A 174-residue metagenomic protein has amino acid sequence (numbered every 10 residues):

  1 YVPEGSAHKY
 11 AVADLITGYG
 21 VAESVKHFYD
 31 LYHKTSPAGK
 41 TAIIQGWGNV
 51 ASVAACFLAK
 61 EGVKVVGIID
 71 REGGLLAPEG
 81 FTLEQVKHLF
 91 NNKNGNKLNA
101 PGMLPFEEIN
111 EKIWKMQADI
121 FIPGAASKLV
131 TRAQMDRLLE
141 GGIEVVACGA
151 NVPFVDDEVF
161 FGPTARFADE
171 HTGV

Functional and structural regions predicted by a protein language model:
V2-K115: Glycine-rich phosphate/diphosphate-binding loop of Rossmann-like nucleotide-binding domains
Y10, D14, I43, W47 (+2 more regions): Glycine- and other small-residue-rich loops at beta-strand/loop junctions that grip anionic moieties
D14, D30, D70, D119 (+3 more regions): Acidic-enriched, low-complexity/disordered segments with a strong bias for Aspartate over Glutamate
G18, L31, W47, F121 (+3 more regions): Aromatic-residue detector
L98-P101, I122-A126: Short, flexible loop segments at the rims of nucleotide/cofactor-binding pockets, characterized by
M116-Q117, G142: Alpha-helix C-terminal capping/helix-to-coil transition sites in glycosyltransferase folds
D119-I120, V145: Structural motif
A125-V174: Rossmann-fold NAD(P)-binding glycine/threonine-rich loop
